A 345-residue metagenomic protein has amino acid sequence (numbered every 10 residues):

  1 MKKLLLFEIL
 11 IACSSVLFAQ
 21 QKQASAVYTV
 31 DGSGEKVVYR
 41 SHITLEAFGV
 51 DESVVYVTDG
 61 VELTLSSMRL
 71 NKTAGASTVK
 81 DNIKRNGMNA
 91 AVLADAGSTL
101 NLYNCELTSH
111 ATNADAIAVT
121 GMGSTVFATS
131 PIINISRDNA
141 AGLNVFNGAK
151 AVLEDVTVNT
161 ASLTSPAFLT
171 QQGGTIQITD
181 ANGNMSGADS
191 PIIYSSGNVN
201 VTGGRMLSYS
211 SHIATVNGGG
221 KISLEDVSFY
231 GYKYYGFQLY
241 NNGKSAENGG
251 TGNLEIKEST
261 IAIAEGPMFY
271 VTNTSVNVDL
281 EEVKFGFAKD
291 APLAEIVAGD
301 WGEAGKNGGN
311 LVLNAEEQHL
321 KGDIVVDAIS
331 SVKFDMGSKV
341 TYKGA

Functional and structural regions predicted by a protein language model:
L4-C13: Sec-dependent N-terminal signal peptides
S15-A19: Sec/Tat signal peptide C-region and signal peptidase I cleavage site
Q20-S77: N-terminal segments that cap or nucleate solenoid repeat domains
Q20-T29, G49-Y56, T78-L93, A111-V119 (+8 more regions): Extracellular beta-strand/beta-solenoid scaffold signature
K36-H42, E62-S67, T99-N104, T125-S130 (+10 more regions): All-beta strand scaffolds that present successive hydrophobic residues in beta-strands
T58-R137, N144-L153: Post-signal-peptide, soluble extracytosolic/periplasmic N-terminal scaffold domains of envelope/secretory systems
